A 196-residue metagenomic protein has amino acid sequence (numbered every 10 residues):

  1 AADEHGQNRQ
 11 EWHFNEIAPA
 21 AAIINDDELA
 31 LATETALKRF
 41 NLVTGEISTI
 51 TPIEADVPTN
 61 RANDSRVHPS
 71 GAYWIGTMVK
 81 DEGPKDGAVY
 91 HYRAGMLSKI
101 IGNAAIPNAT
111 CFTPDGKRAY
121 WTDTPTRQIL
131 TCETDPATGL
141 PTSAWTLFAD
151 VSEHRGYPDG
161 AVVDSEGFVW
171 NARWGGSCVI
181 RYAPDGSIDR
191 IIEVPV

Functional and structural regions predicted by a protein language model:
A1, A36-K38, G87-Y90, Q128-L130 (+1 more regions): A short loop-to-beta-strand structural motif that recurs across blades of beta-propeller domains
A1, I24, L29-T35, Y73-G83 (+2 more regions): Conserved beta-strand positions in repeat-built beta-propeller and related beta-rich domains
A1-W12, E34-L37: Beta-propeller domains
E4, N8, N25-D27, L42-V43 (+4 more regions): Flexible "stalk/tail and boundary" regions
Q7-H13, S48-A55, M96-G102, A144-V151 (+1 more regions): A short beta-strand motif characteristic of beta-propeller blades
F14-A30, D56-A72, I101-A119, V151-V169 (+1 more regions): Beta-rich, blade/repeat-based domains predominating in secreted/periplasmic proteins but also intracellular
G45-I100: Hydrophobic alpha-helical segments and helix pairs
C132-L140: Short loop/turn segments immediately following beta-strands, especially the blade-tip and inter-blade linker loops
